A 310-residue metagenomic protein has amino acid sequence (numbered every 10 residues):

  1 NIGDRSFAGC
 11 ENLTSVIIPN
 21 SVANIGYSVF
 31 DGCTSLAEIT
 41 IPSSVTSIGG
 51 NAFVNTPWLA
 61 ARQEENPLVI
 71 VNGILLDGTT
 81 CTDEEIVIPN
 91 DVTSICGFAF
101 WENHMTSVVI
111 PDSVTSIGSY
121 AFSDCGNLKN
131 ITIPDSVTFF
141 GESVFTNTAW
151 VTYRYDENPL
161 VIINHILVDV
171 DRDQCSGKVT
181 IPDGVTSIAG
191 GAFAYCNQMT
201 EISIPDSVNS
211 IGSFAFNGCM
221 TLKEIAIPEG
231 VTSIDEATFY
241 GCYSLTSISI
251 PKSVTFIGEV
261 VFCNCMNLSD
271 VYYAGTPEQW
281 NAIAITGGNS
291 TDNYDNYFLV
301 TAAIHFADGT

Functional and structural regions predicted by a protein language model:
N1, C10-N24, C33-S47, T56-N72 (+10 more regions): Structural signature of tandem-repeat unit edges
G3-S6, G26-D31, G49-A52, G97-A99 (+7 more regions): Consensus positions within tandem repeat domains that build extended binding/scaffold surfaces
V54, T146, T286-G287: Short low-complexity, flexible loop/linker segments enriched in glycine and/or proline with clustered acidic
C263, A284-G287: A structural signal for leucine-rich repeat
G287-T310: Extracellular/surface-exposed low-complexity segments
